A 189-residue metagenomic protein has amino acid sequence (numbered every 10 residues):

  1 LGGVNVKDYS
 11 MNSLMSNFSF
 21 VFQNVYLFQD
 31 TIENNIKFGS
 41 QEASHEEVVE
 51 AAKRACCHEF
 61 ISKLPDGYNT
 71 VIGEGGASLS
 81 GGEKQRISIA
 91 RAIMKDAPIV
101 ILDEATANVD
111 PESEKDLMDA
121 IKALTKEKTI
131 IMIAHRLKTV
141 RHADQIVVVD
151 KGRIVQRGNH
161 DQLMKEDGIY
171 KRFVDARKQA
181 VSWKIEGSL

Functional and structural regions predicted by a protein language model:
L1-S13, K115: ABC ATPase NBD Q-loop/coupling interface
N5, H58-I87, E112, Q179-L189: ABC-fold ATPase nucleotide-binding domain signature/coupling loops
E33-E74, M118, E127: ABC ATPase nucleotide-binding domain helical subdomain, centered on the C-loop/LSGGQ "ABC signature"
R54, K63-G67, D119, R141-L189: C-terminal portion of ABC ATPase nucleotide-binding domains
I89, I133: Hydrophobic anchor residue at the start of the ABC signature
M94-P98, E127: A short, proline-enriched helix->beta-strand linker immediately N-terminal to the Walker B motif in ABC-type P-loop
V100-E104: Catalytic Walker B motif of ABC-type/P-loop ATPase nucleotide-binding domains
A123-M132, V140: Conserved catalytic loops of ABC-family nucleotide-binding domains
